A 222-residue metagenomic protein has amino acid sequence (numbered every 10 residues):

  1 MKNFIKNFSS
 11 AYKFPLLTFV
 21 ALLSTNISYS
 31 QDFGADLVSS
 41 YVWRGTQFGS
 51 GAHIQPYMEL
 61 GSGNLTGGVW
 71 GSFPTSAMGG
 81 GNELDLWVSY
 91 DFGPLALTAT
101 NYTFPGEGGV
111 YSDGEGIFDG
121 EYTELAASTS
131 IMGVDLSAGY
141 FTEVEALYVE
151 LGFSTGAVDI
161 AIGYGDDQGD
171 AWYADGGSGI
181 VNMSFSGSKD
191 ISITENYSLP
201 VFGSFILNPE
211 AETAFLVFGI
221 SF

Functional and structural regions predicted by a protein language model:
M1-D32: Cleavable N-terminal export/targeting peptides
S9, S28-F222: Outer-membrane beta-barrel proteins
